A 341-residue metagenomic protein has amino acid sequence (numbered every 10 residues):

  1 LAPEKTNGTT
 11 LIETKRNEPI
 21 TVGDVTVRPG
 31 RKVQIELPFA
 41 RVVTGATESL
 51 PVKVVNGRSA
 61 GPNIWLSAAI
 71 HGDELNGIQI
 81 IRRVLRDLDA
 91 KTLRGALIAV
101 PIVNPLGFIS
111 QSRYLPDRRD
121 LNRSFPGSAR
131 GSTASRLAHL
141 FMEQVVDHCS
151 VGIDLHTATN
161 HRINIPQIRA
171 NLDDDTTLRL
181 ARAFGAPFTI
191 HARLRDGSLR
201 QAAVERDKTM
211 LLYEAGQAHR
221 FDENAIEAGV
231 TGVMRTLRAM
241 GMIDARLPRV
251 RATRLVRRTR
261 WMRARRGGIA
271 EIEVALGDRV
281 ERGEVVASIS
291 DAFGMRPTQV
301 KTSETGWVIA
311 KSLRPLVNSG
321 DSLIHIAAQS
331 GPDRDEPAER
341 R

Functional and structural regions predicted by a protein language model:
L1-R341: Structured catalytic-domain cores with a bias toward divalent-metal coordination
